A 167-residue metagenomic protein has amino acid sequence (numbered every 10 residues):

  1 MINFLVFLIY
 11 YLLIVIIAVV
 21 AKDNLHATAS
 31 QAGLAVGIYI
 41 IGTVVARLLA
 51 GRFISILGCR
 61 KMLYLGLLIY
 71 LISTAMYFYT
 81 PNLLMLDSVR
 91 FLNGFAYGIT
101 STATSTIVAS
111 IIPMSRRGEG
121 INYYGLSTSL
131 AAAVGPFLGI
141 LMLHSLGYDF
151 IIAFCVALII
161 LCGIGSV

Functional and structural regions predicted by a protein language model:
M1-L25, S30-A32: Helix-loop boundary and gating motifs at the non-cytosolic
A18, A131-L143: Small-residue (Gly/Pro/Ala) motifs that create kinks and tight helix-helix packing interfaces
H26, G58, Y79-L84: Helix-breaking motifs and short loop linkers at transmembrane-helix boundaries and internal kinks in secondary membrane
I40-V44, L48, A132-A133: Residue-level signature of mid-helix packing/kink "hotspots" within the transmembrane helices of 12-pass Major
V45-F78: Conserved MFS/SLC helix-loop-helix module at the cytosolic interface between two early adjacent transmembrane helices
S73-Y77, N93, S166: MFS-fold secondary transporters
V89-S127: Cytoplasmic helix-loop-helix junction between adjacent transmembrane helices in 12-TM secondary transporters
V156-V167: C-terminal membrane-cytosol helix-exit motif in multi-pass small-molecule transporters
